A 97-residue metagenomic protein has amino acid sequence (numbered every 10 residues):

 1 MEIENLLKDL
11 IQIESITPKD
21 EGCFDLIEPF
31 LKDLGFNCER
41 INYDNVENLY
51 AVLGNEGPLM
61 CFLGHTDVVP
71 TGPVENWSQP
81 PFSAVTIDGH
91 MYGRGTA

Functional and structural regions predicted by a protein language model:
M1-A97: Acidic/His- and Gly-rich active-site-bordering loop/insert found across diverse amide/peptide-bond hydrolases
